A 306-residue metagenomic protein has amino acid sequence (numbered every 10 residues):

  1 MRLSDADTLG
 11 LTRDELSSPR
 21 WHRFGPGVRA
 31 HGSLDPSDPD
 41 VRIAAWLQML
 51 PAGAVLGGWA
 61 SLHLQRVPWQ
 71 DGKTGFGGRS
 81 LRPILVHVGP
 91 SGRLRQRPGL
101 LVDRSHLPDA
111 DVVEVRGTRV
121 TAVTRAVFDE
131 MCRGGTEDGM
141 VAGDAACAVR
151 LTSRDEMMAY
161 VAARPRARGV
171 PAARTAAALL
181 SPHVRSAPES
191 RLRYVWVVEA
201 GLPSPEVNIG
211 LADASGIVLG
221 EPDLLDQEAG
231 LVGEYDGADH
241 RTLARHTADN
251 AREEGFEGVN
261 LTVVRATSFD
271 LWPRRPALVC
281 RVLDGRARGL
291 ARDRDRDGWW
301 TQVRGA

Functional and structural regions predicted by a protein language model:
M1-G169, A287-R288, R292-A306: Short gly/ser-rich loop at a beta-strand->alpha-helix junction or flexible surface loop bordering the NTP-binding
C147-A306: Surface segments flanking catalytic/ligand-binding clefts of nucleic-acid enzymes
